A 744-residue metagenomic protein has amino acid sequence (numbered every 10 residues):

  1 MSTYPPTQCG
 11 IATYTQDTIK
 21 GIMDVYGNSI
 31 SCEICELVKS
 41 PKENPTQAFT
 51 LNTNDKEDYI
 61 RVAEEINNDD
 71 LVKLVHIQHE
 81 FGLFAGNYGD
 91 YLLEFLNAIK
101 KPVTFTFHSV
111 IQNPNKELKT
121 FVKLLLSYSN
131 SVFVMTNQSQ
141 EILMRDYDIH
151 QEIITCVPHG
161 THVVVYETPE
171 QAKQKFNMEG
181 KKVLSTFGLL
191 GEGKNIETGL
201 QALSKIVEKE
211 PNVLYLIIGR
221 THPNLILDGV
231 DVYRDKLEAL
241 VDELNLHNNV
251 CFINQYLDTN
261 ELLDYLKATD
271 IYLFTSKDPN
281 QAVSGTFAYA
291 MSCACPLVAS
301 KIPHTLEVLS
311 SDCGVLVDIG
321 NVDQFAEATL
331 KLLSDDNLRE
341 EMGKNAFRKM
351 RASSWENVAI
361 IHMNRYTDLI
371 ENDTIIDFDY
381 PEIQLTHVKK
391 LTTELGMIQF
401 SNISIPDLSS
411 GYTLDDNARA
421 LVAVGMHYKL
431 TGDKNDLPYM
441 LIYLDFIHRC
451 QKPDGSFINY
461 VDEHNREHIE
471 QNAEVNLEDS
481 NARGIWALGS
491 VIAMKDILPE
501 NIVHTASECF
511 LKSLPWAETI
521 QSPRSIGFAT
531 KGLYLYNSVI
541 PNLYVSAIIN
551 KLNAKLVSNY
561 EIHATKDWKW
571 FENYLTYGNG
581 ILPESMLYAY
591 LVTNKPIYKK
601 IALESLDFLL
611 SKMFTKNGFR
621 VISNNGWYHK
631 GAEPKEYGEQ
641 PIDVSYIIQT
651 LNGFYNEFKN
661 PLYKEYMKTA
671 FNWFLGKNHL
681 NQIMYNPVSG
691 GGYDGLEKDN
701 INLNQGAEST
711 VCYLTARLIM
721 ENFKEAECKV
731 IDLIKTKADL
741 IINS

Functional and structural regions predicted by a protein language model:
S127-E167, M178: Donor nucleotide-sugar binding/catalytic pocket of nucleotide-sugar-dependent glycosyltransferases
M178-K194, L200-L203, L216-I218: Conserved donor-binding/catalytic core segment of Leloir-type glycosyltransferases
G229-Y256: Nucleotide-activated donor-binding/catalytic signature segment of Leloir-type glycosyltransferases, i.e., the conserved
V283, I302-L316: Short acidic/histidine- and often glycine-rich active-site loop of Leloir-type glycosyltransferases that engages
P296-A299: Short hydrophobic beta-strand element within catalytic cores of glycosyltransferases and related nucleotide-activated
S311, V315-V322, K331-D336: Conserved acidic donor-binding segment of nucleotide-sugar-dependent glycosyltransferases
Q324, K331, L338-A352: A short, well-ordered alpha-helix in the C-terminal region of glycosyltransferases
E356-V358, N364, D368-S744: Glycan-recognition and catalytic cores of secretory/periplasmic carbohydrate-active enzymes
